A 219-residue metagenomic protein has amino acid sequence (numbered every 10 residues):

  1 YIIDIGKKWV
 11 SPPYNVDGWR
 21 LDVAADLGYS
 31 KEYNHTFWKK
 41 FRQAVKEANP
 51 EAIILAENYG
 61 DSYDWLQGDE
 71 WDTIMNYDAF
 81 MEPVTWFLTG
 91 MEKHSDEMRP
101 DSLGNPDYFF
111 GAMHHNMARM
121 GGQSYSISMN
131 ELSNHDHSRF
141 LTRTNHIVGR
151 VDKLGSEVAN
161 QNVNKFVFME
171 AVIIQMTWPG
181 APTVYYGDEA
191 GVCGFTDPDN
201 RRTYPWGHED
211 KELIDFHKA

Functional and structural regions predicted by a protein language model:
Y1-Y63: Active-site neighborhood of glycoside hydrolase catalytic domains
G6, W38, R42-Q43, E51-R202: Conserved alpha/beta catalytic core and glycan-binding cleft of carbohydrate-active enzymes
A24, P205-W206: General helical structural elements
E32, N162-F166, K211: Soluble non-cytosolic domains of exported or imported proteins
H115, W206-A219: Aromatic- and carboxylate-lined catalytic core of secreted/periplasmic carbohydrate-active enzymes
